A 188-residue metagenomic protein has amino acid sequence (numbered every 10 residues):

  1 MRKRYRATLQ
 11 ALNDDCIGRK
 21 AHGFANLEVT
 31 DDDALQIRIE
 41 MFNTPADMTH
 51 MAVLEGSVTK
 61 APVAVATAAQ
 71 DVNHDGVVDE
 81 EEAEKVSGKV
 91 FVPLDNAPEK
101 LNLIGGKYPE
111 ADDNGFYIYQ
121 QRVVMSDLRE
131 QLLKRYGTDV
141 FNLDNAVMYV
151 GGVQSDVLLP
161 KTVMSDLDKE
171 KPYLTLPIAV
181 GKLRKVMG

Functional and structural regions predicted by a protein language model:
M1-G188: N-terminal leader/targeting pre-sequences
